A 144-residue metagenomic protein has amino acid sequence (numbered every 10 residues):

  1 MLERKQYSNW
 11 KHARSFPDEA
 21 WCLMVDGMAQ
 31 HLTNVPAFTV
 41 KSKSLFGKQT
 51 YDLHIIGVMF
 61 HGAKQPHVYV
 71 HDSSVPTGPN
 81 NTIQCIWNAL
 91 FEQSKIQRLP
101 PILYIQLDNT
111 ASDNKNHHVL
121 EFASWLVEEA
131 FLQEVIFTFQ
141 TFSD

Functional and structural regions predicted by a protein language model:
M1-D144: Extended mixed-charge, aromatic/glycine-enriched low-complexity segments
